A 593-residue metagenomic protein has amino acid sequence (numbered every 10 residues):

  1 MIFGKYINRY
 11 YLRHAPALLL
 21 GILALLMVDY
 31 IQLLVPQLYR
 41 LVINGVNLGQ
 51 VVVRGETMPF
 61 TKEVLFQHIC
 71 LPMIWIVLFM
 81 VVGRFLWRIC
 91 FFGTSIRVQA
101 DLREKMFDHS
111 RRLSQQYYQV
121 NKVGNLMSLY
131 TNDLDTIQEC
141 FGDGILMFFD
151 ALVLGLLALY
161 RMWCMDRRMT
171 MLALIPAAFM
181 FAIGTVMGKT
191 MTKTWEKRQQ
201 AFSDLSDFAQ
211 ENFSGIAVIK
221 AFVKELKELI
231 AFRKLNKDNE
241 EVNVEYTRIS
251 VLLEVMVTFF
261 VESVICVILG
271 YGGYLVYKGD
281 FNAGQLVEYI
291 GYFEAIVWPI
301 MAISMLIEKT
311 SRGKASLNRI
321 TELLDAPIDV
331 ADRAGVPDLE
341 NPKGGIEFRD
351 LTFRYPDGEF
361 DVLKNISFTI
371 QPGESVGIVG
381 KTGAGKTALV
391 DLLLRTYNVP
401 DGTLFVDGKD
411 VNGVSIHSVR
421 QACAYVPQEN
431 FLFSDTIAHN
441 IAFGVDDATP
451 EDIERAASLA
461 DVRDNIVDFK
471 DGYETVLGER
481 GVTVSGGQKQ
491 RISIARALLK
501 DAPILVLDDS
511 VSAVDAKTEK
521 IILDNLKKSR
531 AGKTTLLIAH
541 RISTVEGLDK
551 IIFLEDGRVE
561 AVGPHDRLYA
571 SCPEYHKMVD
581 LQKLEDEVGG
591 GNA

Functional and structural regions predicted by a protein language model:
M1-V35, N47-P72, L86-F91, S95-V98 (+11 more regions): Membrane-integrated ABC transporters
L12-R13, Q115-Q116, N132-F141, I145 (+9 more regions): An intracellular "coupling" helix at the cytosolic face of ABC transporter transmembrane type-1 domains
R13, A17-D29, I76-M80, D143-K197 (+1 more regions): Transmembrane helices of ABC transporter permease
P16-L41, I69, M73, R88-F92 (+5 more regions): Alpha-helical segments in transporter systems
S110, F232, I320, F348-D350: Conserved catalytic Walker-motif region of ABC-type ATPase nucleotide-binding domains
R161-I175, I249-N318, L324: Helix-loop-helix
D332, L339-A593: ABC-type nucleotide-binding domain
